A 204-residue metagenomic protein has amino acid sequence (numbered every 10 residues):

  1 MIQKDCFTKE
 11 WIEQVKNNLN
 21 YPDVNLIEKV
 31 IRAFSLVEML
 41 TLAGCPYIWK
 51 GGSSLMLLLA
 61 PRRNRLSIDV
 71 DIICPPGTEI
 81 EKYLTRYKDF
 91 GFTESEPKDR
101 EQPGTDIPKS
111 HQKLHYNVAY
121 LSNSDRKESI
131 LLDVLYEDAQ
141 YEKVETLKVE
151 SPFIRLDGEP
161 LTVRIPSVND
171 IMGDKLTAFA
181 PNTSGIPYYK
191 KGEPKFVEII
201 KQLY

Functional and structural regions predicted by a protein language model:
M1-I48: Helical scaffold of the NTase/Pol beta-like nucleotidyltransferase catalytic core
K4, E13-L19, V30-F34, G104-Y204: Catalytic cores of NTP-dependent nucleotidyl/adenyl transfer enzymes across multiple folds
L19-P22, D71-G77: Short histidine-centered catalytic/ligand-binding loop motif
V37-V70, C74-P75: Active-site nucleotide-donor binding segment shared across nucleotidyl transfer reactions
S53, T78, D138: Short, flexible active-site-adjacent loop segments at beta-strand->alpha-helix junctions, enriched in small/polar
L59-R63, K82-R86, K143-T146: Short, conserved acidic/polar surface loops in the N-terminal third of protein domains
S67-I68, F92-E94, S151-R155: Short, low-complexity, polar/charged sequence segments that are solvent-exposed and flexible
I73-S110: Metal-dependent nucleotidyltransferase catalytic core
